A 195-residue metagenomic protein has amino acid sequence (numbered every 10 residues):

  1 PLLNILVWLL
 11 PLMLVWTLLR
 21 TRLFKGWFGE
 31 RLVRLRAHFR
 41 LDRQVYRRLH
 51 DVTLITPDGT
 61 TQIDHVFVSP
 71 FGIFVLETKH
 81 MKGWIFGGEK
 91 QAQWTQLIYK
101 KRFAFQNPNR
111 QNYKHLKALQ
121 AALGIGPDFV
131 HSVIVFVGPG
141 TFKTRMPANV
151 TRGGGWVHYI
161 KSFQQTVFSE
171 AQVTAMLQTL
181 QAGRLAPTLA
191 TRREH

Functional and structural regions predicted by a protein language model:
P1-T61, V68-I73, K82-W84, Q93 (+1 more regions): Surface-exposed interaction regions that form or flank ligand-binding interfaces
G87-G88: Acidic/histidine-enriched active-site and ligand-binding environments that engage anionic O-linkages
